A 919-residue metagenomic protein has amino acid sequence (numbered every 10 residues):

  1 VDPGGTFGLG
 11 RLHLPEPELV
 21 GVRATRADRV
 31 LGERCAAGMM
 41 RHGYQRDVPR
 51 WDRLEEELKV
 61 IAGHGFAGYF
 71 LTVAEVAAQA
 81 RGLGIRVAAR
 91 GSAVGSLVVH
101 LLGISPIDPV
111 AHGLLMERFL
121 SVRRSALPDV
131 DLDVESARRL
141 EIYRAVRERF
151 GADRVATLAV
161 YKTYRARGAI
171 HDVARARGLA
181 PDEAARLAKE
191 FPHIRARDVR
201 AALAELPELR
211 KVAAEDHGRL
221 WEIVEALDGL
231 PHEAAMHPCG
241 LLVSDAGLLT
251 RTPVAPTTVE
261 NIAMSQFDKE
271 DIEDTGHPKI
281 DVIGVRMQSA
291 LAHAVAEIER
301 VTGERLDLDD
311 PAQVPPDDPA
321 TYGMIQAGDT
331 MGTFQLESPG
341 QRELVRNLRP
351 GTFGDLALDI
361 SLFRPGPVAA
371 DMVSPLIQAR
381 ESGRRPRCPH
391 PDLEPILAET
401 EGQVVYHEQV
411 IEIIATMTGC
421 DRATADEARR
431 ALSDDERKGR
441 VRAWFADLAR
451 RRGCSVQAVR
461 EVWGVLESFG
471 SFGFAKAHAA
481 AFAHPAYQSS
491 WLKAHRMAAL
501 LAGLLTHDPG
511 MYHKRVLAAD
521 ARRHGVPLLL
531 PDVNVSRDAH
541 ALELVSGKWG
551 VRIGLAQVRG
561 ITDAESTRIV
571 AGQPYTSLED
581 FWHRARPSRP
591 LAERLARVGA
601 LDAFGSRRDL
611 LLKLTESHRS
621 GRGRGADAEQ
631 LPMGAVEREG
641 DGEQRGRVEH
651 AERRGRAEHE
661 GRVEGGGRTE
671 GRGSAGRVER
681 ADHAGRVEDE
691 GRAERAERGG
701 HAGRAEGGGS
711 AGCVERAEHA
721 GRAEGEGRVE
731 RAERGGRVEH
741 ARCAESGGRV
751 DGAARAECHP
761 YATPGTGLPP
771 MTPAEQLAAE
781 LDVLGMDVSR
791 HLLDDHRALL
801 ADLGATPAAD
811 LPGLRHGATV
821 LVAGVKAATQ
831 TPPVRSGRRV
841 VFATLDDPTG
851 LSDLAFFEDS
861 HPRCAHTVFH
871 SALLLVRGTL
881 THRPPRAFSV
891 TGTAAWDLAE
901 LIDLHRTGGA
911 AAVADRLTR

Functional and structural regions predicted by a protein language model:
V1-F7: Mid-to-C-terminal alpha-helical segments outside catalytic/metal-binding sites
F7-R672, G676-R680, R686-G699, R704-G708 (+2 more regions): Noncatalytic, beta-rich nucleic-acid-contacting surfaces in large DNA/RNA-processing enzymes
